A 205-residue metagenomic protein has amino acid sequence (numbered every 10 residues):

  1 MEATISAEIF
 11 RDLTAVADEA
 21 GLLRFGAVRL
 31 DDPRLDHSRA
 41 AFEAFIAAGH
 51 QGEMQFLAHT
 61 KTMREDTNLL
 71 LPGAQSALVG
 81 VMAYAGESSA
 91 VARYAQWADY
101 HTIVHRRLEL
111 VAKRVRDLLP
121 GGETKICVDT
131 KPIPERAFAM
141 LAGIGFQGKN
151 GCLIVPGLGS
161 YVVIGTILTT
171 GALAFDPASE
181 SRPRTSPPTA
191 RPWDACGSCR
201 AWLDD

Functional and structural regions predicted by a protein language model:
M1-D194: Auxiliary alpha/beta "docking" domains used to position bulky ligands
D32, A195-D205: Iron-sulfur cluster-binding cysteine motifs and their immediate structural context in ferredoxin-like electron-transfer
